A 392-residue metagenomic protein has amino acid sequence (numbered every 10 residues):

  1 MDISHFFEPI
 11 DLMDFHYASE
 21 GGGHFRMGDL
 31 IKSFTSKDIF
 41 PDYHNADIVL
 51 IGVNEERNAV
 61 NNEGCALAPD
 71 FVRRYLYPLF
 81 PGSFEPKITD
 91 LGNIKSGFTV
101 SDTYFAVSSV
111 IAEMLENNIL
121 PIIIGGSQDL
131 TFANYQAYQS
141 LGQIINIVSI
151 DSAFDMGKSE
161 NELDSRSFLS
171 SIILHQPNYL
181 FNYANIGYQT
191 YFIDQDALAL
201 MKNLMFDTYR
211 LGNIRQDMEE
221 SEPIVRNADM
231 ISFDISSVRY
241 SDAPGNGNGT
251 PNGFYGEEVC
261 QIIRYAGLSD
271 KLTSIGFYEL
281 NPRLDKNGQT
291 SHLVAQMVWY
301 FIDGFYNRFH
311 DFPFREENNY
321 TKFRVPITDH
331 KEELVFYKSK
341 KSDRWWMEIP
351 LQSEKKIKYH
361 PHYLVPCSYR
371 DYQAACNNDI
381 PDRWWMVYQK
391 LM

Functional and structural regions predicted by a protein language model:
D2-L50, R57-F277, N281-M392: Conserved alpha-helical scaffold segments that buttress catalytic/binding sites
